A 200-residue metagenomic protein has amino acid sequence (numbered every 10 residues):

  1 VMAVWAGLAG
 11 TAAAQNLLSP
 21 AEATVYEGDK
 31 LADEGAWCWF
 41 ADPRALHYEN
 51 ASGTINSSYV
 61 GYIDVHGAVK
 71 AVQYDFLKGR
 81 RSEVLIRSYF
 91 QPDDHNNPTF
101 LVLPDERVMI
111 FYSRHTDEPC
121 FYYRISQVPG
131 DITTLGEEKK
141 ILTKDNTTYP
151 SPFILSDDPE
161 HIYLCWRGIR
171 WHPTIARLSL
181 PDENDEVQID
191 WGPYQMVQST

Functional and structural regions predicted by a protein language model:
V1-A9: Bacterial N-terminal signal peptides
G10-Q15: Signal peptide processing junction and immediate N-terminal pro/mature segment of secreted/exported proteins
N16-T200: Extracellular, repeat-based ectodomains that mediate carbohydrate processing or recognition
